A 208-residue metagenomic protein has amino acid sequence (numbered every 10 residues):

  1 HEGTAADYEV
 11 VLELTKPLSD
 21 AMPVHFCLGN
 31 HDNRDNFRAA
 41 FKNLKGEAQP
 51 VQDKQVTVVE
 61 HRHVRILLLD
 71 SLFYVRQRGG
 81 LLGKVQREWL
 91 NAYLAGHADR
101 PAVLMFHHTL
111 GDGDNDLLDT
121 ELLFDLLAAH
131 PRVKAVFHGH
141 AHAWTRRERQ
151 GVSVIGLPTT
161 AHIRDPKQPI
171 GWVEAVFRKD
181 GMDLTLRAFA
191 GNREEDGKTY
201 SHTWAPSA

Functional and structural regions predicted by a protein language model:
H1, S71-R76, H108-G111: A short, flexible beta-alpha/helix-coil linker loop
A5-N91, G96, P101, L122-A135 (+2 more regions): Extended active-site neighborhood of metal-dependent phosphoesterases/phosphodiesterases
G29, H107, G139-H140: Active-site glycine-centered loops adjacent to acidic/histidine catalytic or metal-binding residues that shape
F41, L110, T185-F189: Localized chelating/binding microdomains that coordinate divalent metal ions or stabilize phosphate-bearing
L110, D114-L118: Active-site His/acidic residue clusters
A143-T145: Surface-exposed, charged secondary-structure patches
V176-A208: A short C-terminal boundary segment appended to hydrolase-like catalytic domains
